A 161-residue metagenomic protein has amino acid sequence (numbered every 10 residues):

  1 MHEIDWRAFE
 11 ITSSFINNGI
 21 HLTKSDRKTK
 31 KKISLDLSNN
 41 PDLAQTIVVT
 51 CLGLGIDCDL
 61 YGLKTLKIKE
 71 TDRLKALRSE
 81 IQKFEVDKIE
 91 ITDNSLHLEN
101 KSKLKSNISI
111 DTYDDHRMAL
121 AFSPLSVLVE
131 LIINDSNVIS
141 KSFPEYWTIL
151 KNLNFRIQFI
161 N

Functional and structural regions predicted by a protein language model:
M1-N161: Short, structured segments at the rim of ligand-binding sites
